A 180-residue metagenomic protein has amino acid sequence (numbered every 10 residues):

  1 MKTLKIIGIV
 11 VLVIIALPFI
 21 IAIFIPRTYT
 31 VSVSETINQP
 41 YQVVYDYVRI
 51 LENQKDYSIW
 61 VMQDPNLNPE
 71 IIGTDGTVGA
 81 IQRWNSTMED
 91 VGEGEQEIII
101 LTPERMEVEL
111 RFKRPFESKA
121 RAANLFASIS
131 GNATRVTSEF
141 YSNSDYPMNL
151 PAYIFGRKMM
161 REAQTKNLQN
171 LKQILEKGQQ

Functional and structural regions predicted by a protein language model:
K2, I6-N68: Hydrophobic ligand-binding cavity/cleft-lining segments
I25-R27, T74, M88-D90, R114-S118 (+1 more regions): A generic structural micro-feature
T30-S32, V91-Q96, S118-A123: Short, surface-exposed coil-to-beta transition loops
N38-Q42, I99-R105, L125-R135, Q173-Q180: A short, structured loop/turn motif at beta-sheet edges
V43-Q54, Q82, I98, V108 (+3 more regions): Hydrophobic pocket/interface hotspot
R49-D56, T87, P103, Q169-K177: Sec-exported extracytoplasmic/periplasmic mature domains
N53-E95, L101: Short beta-edge strand/loop motif at the mouth of beta-sheet-based domains
L110-T165, L171-Q173: Beta-strand/loop substructures that line and gate deep hydrophobic ligand-binding cavities in soluble
